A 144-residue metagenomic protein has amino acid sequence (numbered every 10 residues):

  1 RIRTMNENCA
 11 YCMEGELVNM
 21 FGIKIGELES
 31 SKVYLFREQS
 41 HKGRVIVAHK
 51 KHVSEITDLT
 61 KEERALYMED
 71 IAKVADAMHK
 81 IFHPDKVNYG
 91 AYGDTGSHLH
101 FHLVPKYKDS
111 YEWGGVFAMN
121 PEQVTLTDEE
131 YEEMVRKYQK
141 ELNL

Functional and structural regions predicted by a protein language model:
R1-L144: HIT superfamily nucleotide-processing domains
